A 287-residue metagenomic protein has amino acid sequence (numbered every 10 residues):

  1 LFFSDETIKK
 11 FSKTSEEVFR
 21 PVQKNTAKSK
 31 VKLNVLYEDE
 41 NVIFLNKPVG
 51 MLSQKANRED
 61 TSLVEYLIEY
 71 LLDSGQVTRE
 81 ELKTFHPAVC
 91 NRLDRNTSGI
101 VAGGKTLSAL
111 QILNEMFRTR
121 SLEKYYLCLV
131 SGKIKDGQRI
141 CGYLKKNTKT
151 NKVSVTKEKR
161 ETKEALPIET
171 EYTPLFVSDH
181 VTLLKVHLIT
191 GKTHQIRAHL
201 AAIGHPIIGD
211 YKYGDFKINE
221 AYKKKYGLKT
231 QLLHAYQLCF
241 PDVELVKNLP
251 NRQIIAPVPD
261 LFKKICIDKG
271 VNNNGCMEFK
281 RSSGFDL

Functional and structural regions predicted by a protein language model:
L1-K152, E161-E169, V177, V258-D268 (+1 more regions): RNA pseudouridine synthases
K9, E244-P250: Short, solvent-exposed loop/turn segments that connect beta-strands within catalytic domains and beta-strand-rich
D60-L67, F176-F240, F262, F285: Pseudouridine synthase
N91, Q138, G142, A165 (+4 more regions): Residues that recognize and position ribonucleotide moieties
N147, D242-E244: Acidic/polar residues at beta-strand termini and the immediately following turn/coil
V155: Short, solvent-exposed loop/beta-turn-alpha elements that line the ligand-binding surface or hinge of extracytoplasmic
Y172: Long C-terminal interaction/binding lobes of large macromolecular proteins
L249-R252, A256, D268: A glycine-biased structural micro-motif
